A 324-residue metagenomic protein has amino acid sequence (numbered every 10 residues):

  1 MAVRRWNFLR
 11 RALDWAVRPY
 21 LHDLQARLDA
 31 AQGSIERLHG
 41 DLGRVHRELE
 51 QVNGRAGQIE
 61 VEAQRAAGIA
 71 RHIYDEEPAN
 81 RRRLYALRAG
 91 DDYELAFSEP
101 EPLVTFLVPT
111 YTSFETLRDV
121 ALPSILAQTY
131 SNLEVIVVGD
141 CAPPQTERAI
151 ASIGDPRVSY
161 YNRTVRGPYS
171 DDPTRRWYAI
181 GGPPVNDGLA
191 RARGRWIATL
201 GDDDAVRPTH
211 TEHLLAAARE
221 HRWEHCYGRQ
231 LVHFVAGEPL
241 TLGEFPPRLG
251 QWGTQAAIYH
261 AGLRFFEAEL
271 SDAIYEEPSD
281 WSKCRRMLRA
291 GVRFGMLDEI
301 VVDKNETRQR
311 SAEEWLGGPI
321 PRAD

Functional and structural regions predicted by a protein language model:
M1-Y85, L95, P100: Boundary detector for helix-to-coil junctions that initiate low-complexity/charged tails
G68-D324: Nucleotide-sugar donor-binding/catalytic module of glycosyltransferases that assemble extracellular/cell-envelope
